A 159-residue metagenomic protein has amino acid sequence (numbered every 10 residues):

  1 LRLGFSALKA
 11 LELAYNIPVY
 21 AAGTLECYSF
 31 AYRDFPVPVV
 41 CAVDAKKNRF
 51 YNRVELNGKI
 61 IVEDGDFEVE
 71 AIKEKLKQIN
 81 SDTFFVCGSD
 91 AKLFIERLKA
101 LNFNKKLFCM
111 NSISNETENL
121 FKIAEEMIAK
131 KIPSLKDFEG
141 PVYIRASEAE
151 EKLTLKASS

Functional and structural regions predicted by a protein language model:
L1-R2, E96-L98, T154-L155: Short, glycine/acidic-enriched capping/hinge loops at junctions between secondary-structure elements
L1-V19: DPxDG-like acidic metal-binding loop motif
G4, T83, K106, M127-A129: Sparse, context-dependent recognition of short Cys/His-centered cofactor- or disulfide-binding micro-motifs
S6, A10, C27, N119-L120: Short amphipathic alpha-helical face segments that pack within enzyme cores and frequently flank/anchor catalytic
P18-N115, Y143, E148-A149: Surface "functional belts" at beta-alpha junctions
C109-S159: Acyltransferase
